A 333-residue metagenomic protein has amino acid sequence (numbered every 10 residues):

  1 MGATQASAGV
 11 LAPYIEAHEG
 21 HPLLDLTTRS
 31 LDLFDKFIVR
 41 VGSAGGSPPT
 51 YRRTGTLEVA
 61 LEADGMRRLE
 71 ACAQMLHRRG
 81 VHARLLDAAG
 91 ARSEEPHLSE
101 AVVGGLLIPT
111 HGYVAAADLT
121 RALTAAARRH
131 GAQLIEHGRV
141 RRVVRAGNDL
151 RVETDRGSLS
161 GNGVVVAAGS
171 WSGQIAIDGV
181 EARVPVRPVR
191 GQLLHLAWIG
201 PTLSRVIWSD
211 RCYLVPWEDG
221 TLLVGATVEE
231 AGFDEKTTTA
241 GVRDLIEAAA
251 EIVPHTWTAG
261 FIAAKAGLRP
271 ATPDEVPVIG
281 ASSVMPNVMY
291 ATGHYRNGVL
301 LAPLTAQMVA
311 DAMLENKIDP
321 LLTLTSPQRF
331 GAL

Functional and structural regions predicted by a protein language model:
M1-S7: Glycine-rich FAD pyrophosphate-binding loop
G9-L11, S47-R52, S158-L159, G163-N287: Active-site substrate-recognition segment that forms the wall of the catalytic cavity or substrate channel
V10-G90, A248-A250: Dinucleotide-binding Rossmann-like beta1-alpha1 core, especially the glycine-rich loop that anchors the ADP
S47-A60, C72, R79, A83-H130 (+3 more regions): Helix-loop-beta segment of a Rossmann-like dinucleotide-binding subdomain
D64, E95-V103, V144-R151, L159 (+2 more regions): A short, glycine/Asx- and small/polar-enriched loop/turn that sits immediately N-terminal to a beta-strand
R84-L86, Q133-I135, I262: General small-molecule cofactor/ligand-binding pocket signal
G105-G163, A167, W171-Q174: Helical element adjacent to the flavin cofactor pocket in flavoenzyme catalytic cores
A116, P254-L333: C-terminal catalytic lobe of FAD-dependent flavoproteins
